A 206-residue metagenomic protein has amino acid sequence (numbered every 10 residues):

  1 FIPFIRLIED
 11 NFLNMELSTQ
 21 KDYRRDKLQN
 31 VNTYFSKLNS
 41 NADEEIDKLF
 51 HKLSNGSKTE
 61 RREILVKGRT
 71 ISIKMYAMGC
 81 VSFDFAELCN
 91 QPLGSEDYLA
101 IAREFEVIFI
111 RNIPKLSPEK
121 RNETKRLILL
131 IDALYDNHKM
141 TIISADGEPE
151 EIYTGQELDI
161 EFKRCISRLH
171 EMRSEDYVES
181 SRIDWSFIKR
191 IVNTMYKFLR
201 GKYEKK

Functional and structural regions predicted by a protein language model:
F1-N55, R164-F198, E204: Conserved P-loop NTPase catalytic core
I2-R6, E44, P92, E96-L99 (+2 more regions): Generic alpha-helical secondary structure signal
P3, Q29-T33, N41-G79, D84 (+3 more regions): Conserved P-loop
E9, A102, Y135: Anion (oxyanion) recognition and catalysis
K58-D132: Conserved helicase/translocase motor-coupling segment
E106-K206: Terminal-proximal interaction/regulatory segments of ATP-powered molecular machines
